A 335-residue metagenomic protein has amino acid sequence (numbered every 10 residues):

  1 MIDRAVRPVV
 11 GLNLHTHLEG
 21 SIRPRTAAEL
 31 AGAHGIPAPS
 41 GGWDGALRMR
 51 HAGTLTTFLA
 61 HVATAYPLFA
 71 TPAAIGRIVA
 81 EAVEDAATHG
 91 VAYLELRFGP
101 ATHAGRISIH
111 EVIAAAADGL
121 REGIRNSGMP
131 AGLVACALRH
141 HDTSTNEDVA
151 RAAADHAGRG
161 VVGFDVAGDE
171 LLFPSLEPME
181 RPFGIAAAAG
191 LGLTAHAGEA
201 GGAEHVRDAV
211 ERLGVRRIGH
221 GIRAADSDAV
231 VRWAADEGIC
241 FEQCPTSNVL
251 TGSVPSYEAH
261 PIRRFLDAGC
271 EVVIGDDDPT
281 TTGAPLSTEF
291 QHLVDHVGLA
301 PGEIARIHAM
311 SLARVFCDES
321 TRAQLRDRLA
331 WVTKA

Functional and structural regions predicted by a protein language model:
M1-L191, A200-H205, R212-L213, R217 (+2 more regions): Metal-cofactor-binding active-site regions of metalloenzymes
